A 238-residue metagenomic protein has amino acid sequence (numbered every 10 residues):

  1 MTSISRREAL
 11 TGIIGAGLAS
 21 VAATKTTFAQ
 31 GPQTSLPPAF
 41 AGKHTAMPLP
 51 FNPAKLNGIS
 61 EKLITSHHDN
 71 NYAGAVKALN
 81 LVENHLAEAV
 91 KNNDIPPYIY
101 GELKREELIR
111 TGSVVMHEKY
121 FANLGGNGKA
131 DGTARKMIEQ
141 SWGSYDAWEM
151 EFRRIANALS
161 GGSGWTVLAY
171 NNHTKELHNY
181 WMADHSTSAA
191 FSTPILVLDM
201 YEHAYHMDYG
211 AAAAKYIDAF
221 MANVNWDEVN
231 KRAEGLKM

Functional and structural regions predicted by a protein language model:
M1-G17: N-terminal secretory signal peptides and thylakoid transit peptides that target proteins across membranes
T24-G58: C-terminal segment of N-terminal export signals and the immediately downstream linker at the start of the mature
T34, A39-K43, N70, E83-A89 (+1 more regions): All-alpha RGS (Regulator of G-protein Signaling) helical domain and cognate RGS-like helical scaffolds
N57-A73, D94-V115, D184-T187, F191-D199: Alpha-helical scaffold segments that form or flank carboxylate-/histidine-based iron centers
L81-N93, G235-M238: Surface-exposed helix-capping loop/turn segments at secondary-structure junctions
N157-G210, A214-D227: An amphipathic alpha-helical core segment
D227-E228, R232, L236: Low-complexity, Gly/Ser/Thr/Pro-rich intrinsically disordered linker/tail segments
